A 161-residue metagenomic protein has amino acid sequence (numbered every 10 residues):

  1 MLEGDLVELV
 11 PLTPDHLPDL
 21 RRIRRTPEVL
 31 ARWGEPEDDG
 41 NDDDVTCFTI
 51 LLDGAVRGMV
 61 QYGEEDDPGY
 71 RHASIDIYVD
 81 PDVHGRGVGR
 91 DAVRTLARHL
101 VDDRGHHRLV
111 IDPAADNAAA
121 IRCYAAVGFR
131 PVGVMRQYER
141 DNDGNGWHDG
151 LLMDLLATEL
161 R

Functional and structural regions predicted by a protein language model:
M1-P18, R22, L151, L155-R161: Conserved N-terminal entry element of GNAT/NAT acetyltransferase domains
L12, V79, P113: Hydrophobic adenine-recognition pocket in adenosine-nucleotide-binding enzymes
T26, L30-H84, R90, H99 (+2 more regions): Acetyl-CoA-dependent GNAT
V45, H148-L152: Short hydrophobic/aromatic beta-strand or adjacent loop that forms the aromatic wall/cage of a ligand/substrate-binding
R90, A115-G133: Conserved active-site alpha-helix within GNAT-family acetyltransferase domains
D102-D112: Conserved GNAT acetyl-CoA-binding A-motif
V110-P113, R130-H148: Conserved catalytic-core motifs of GNAT/GCN5-like acyltransferases
